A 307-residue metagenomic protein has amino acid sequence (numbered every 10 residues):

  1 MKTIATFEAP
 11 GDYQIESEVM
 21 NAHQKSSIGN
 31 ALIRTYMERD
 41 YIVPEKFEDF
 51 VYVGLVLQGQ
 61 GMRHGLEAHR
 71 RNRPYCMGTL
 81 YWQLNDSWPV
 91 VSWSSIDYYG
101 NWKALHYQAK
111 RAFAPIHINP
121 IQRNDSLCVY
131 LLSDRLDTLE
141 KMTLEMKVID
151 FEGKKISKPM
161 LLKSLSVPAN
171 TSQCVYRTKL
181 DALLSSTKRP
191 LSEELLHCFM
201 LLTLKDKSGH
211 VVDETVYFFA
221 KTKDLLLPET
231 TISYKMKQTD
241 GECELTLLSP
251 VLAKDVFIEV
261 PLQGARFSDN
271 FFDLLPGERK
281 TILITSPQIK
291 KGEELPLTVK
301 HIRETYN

Functional and structural regions predicted by a protein language model:
M1-E140: Substrate-binding clefts and catalytic carboxylate motifs of secreted carbohydrate-active enzymes
G78-Q83, F257, P296-K300: Conserved active-site loop/cleft motifs that coordinate metal ions or position small ligands
F113-N124, F219-D240: Extracellular ectodomain segments of secreted/surface proteins
R123, T138-E140, S192-L196, T239 (+1 more regions): Solvent-exposed loop and beta-edge segments used for protein-protein assembly and interaction
L127-S166, N170-R177, C198-K205, L245-L248 (+1 more regions): Beta-strand-rich binding/interaction modules
L144-E193, Q263-K290: Intrinsically disordered, low-complexity Pro/Gly/Ser/Thr-rich segments with frequent PxxP/GP/PP motifs and embedded
K179-E229, P287-N307: Terminal connector regions
L227-L275, I282-T285, I302: C-terminal accessory/binding modules appended to enzymatic or scaffolding proteins
